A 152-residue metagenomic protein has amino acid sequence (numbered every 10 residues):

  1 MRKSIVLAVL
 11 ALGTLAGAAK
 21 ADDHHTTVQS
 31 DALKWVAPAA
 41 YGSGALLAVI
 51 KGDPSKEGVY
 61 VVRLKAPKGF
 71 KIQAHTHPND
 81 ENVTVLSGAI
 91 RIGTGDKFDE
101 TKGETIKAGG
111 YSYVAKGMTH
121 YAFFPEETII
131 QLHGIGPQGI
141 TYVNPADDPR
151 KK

Functional and structural regions predicted by a protein language model:
M1-L7: Bacterial N-terminal signal peptides that target proteins for export
L7-L15: Bacterial N-terminal signal peptides
A19-Y60, P145-K152: A short, N-terminal "cap"/entry segment at the start of jelly-roll beta-barrel domains of the cupin/DSBH fold
T26-T27, T101, Y121-K152: Double-stranded beta-helix
L47-I50, V61-A74: N-terminal post-signal-peptidase region of extra-cytosolic proteins
D53-S55, P67, I90, D96-G117: Short acidic-glycine-tyrosine-enriched beta hairpin
P67-F70, T76-K97: Glycine- and acidic-residue-biased ligand/ion/polar-headgroup-sensing regions
I72-A74, I92-G93, V114, T119-P125: Short beta-strand His + acidic residue motifs that chelate non-heme Fe in jelly-roll/DSBH and cupin folds
